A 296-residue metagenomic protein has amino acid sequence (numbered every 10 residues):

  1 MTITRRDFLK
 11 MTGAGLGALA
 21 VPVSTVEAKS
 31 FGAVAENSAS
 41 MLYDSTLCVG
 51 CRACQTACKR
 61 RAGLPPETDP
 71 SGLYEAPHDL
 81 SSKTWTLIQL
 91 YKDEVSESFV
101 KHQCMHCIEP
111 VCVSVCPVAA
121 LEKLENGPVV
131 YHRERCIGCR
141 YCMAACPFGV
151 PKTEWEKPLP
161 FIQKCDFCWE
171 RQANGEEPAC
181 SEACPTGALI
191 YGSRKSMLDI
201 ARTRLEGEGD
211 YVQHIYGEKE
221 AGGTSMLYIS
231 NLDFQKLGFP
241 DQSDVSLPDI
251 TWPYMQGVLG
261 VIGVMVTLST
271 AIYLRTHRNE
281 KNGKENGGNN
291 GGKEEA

Functional and structural regions predicted by a protein language model:
M1-L16: N-terminal secretory signal peptides and thylakoid transit peptides that target proteins across membranes
P22-A57, T276-A296: C-terminal segment of N-terminal export signals and the immediately downstream linker at the start of the mature
T25-F31, A53-Y74, L87, E109-R135 (+5 more regions): Iron-sulfur cluster-binding cysteine motifs and their immediate structural context in ferredoxin-like electron-transfer
E36, K83, K157-Q163, G223: Short, solvent-exposed loop/turn segments at the edges of secondary structure
S38-T46, S98-F99, N174-E177: Immediate flanking context of iron-sulfur cluster ligation sites
S71-Y91, V100: Hydrophobic scaffolds flanking metal-cofactor catalytic centers in soluble metalloenzymes
Y91-A119: Long, hydrophobic/aromatic-enriched structural stretches that serve as scaffold segments
A179, A188-N286, A296: Long, compositionally biased charged/polar accessory segments in the mid-to-C-terminal portions of proteins
